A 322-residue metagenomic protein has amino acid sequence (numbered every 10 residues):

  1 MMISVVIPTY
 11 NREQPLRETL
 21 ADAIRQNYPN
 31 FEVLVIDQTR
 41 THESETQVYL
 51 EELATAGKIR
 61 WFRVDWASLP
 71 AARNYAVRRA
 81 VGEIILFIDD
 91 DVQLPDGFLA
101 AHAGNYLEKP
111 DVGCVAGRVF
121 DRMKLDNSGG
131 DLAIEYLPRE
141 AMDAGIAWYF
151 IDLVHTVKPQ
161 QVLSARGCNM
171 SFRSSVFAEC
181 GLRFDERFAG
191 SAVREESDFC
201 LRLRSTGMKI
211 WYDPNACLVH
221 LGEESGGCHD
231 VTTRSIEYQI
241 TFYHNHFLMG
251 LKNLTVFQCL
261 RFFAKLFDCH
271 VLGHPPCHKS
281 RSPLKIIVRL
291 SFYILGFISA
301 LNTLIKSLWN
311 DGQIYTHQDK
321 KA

Functional and structural regions predicted by a protein language model:
M1-R25: N-proximal low-complexity "stem/linker" segments adjacent to membrane-targeting elements
L20-R63: Acidic donor-binding segment of Leloir-type glycosyltransferases
V64-A80, A101: Glycine-rich, basic loop-to-helix element that forms the pyrophosphate-binding segment of sugar-nucleotide handling
I85: Short aromatic/hydrophobic "clamp" motif used to bind/position activated sugar donors
G97-L137: Conserved donor NDP-sugar-binding/catalytic core segment of glycosyltransferases
E135-V162: Short, flexible, basic/aromatic active-site loop/helix in glycosyltransferases
S164-F172, V176-L182, R187-C217: A short, conserved alpha-helix in the catalytic core of glycosyltransferases
E237-T241, T255-A322: Non-catalytic, C-terminal membrane-associated alpha-helical segments of glycosyltransferases
